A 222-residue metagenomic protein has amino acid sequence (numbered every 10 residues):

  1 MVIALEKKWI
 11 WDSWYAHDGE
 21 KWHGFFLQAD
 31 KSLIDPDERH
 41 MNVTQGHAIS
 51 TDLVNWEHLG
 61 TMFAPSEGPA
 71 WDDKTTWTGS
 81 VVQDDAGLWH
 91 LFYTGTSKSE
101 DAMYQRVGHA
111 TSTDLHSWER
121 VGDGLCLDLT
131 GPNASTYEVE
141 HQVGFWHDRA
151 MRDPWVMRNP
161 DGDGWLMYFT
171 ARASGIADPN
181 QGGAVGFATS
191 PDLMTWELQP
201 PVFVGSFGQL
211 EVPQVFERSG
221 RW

Functional and structural regions predicted by a protein language model:
M1-V212, E217-W222: Beta-rich carbohydrate-recognition and catalytic domains
